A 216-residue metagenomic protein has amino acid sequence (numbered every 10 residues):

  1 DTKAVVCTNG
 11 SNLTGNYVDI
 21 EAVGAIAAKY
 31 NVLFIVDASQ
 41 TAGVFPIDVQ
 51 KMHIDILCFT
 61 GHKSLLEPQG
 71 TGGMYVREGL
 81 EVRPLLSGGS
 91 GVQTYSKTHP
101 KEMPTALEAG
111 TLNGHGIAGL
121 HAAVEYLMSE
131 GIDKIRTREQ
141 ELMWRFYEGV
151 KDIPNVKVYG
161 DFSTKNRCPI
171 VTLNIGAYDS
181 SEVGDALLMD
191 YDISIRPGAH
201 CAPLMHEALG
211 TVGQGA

Functional and structural regions predicted by a protein language model:
D1-A216: Pyridoxal 5′-phosphate
